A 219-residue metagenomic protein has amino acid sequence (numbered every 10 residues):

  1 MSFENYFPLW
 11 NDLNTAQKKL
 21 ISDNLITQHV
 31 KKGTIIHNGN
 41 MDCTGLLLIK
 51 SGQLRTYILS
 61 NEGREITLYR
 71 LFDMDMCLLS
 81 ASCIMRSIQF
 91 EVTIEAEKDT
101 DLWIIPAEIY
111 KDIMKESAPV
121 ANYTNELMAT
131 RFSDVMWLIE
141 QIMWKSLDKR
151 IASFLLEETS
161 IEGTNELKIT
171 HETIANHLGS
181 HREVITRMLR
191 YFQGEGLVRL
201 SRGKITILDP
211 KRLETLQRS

Functional and structural regions predicted by a protein language model:
M1-K31, L71, M76, A81-M85: Cyclic nucleotide-binding regulatory module and flanking cytosolic helices
G33, T44-Y57, F72-M74: Glycine- and acidic-residue-biased ligand/ion/polar-headgroup-sensing regions
I36-M41: Short phosphate-coordinating micro-motif centered on Lys-Gly-acidic
N61-L68: Short alpha-helix-to-loop micro-motif enriched in aromatics/charged/Gly
Y69-N125: Cyclic-nucleotide recognition modules
E97-K98, K115-S180: Polybasic "coupling" helices that flank or enter modular domains
L147, L156-S219: Phosphate-/nucleic-acid-contacting segments
